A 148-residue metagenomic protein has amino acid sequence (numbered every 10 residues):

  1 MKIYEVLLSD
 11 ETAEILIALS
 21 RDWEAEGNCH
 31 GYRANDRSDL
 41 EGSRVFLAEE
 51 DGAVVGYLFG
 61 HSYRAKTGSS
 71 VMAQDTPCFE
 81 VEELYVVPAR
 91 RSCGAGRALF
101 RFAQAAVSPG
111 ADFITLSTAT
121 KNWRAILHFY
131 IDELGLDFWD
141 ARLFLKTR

Functional and structural regions predicted by a protein language model:
M1-Y32: Short amphipathic alpha-helix that is part of the acyltransferase structural core
E24-E49: Active-site rim helix/loop that mediates acceptor-substrate recognition in acyltransferases
L47, A53-S62, E80, Y85: Conserved beta-strand in the GNAT
F59-F79: Conserved acyl-donor/pantetheine-binding loop and adjacent beta-alpha core of acyl/acetyltransferases and related
A65, S117-A119, L127, I131-R148: Conserved catalytic-core motifs of GNAT/GCN5-like acyltransferases
V81, A103-V107, I126: Short hydrophobic clusters on alpha-helical segments that form packing/core surfaces in small helical domains
V86, S92-A105: Conserved acetyl-CoA-binding loop-helix of GNAT-fold acetyltransferases
V107-A119: Conserved GNAT acetyl-CoA-binding A-motif
